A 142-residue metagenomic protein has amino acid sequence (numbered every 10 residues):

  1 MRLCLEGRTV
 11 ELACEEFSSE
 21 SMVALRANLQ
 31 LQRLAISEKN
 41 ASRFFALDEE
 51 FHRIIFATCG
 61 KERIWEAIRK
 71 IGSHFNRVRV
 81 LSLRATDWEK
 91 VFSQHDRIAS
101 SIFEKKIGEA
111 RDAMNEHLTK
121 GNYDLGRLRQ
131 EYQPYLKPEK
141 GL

Functional and structural regions predicted by a protein language model:
R2, R8, E15-V80, V91-S100 (+1 more regions): Conserved amphipathic alpha-helical segments that form helical-bundle/coiled-coil interaction surfaces
N40, T86-D87, L136: A generic structural signal for short
N76-R79, L83-T86, N122-R129: Short amphipathic alpha-helical interaction/hinge segments
I107-L142: C-terminal effector-binding regulatory domain of bacterial HTH transcription factors
